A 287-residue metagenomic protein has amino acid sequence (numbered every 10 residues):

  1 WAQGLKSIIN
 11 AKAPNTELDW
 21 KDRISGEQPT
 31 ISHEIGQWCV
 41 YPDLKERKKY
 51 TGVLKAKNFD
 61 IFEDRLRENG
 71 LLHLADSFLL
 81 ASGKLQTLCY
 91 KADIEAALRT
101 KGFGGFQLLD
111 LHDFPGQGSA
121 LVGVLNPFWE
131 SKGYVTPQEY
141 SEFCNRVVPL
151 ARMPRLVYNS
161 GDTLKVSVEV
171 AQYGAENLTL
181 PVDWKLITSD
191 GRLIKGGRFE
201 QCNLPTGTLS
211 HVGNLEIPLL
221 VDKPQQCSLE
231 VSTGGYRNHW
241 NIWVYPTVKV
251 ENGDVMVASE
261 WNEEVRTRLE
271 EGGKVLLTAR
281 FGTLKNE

Functional and structural regions predicted by a protein language model:
W1-L125: Substrate-binding/catalytic cleft of secreted carbohydrate-active enzymes, primarily glycoside hydrolases
S82, P154-L156, Q172, N203 (+1 more regions): Outer-membrane beta-barrel proteins
L109-Y173, V182: Aromatic-rich peripheral "rim/lid" segments of glycoside hydrolase catalytic domains that contact and position glycan
G161-Q201, S210-P218, P224-T233: Beta-strand-rich binding/interaction modules
G234-H239: Short, exposed coil/turn segments at beta-strand boundaries within extracellular/luminal domains
W243-W261: Low-complexity, Pro/Ser/Thr- and charge-rich linker/hinge segments at domain boundaries
W261-E287: A glycine-rich, often tryptophan-bearing local segment used as a flexible ligand/cofactor-contacting loop or short
